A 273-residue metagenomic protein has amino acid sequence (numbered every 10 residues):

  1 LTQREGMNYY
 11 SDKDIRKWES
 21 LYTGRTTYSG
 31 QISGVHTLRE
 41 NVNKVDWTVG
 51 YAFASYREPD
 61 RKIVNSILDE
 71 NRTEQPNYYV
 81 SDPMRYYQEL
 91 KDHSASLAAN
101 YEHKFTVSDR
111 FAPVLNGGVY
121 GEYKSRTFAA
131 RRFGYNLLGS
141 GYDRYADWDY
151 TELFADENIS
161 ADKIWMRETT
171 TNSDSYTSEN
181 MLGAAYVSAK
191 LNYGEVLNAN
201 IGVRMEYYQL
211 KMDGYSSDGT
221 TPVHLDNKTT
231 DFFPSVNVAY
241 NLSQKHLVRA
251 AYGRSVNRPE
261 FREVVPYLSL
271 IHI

Functional and structural regions predicted by a protein language model:
L1-T2, L270-I273: Accessible peptide chain termini
L1-V114: Outer-membrane beta-barrel domain signature, strongest for Gram-negative TonB-dependent receptors and also present
Y22-S33, G50, Q88-N100, K104-K163 (+1 more regions): Structural signature of Gram-negative outer-membrane beta-barrels, strongest in the C-terminal barrel of TonB-dependent
